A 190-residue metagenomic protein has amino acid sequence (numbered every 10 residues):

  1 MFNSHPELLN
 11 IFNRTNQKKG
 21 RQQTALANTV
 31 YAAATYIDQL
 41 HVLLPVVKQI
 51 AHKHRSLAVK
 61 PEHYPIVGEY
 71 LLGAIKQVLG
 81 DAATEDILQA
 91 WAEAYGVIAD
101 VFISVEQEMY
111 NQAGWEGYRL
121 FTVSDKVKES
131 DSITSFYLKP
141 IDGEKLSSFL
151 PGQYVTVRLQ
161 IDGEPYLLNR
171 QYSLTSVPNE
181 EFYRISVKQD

Functional and structural regions predicted by a protein language model:
M1, A25, A83, V155 (+1 more regions): General detector of folded, globular domains
F2-Y118: Globin-like tetrapyrrole-binding proteins
W115-D190: Ferredoxin-reductase
